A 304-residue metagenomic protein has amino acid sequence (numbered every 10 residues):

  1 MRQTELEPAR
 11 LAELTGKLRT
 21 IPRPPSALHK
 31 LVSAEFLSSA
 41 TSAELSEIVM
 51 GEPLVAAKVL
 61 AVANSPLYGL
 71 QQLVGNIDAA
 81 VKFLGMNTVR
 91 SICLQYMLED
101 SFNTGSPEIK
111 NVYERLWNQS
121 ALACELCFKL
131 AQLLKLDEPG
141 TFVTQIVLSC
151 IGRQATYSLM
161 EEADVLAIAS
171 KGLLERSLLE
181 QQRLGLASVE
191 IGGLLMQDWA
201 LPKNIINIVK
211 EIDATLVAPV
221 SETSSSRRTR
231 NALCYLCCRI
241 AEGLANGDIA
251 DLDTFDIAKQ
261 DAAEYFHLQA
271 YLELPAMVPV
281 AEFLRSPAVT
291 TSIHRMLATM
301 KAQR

Functional and structural regions predicted by a protein language model:
M1-E162, R176-L252, H294-T299: Conserved alpha-helical "signature site" that marks functionally important helical segments or helix/loop junctions
Q3, S225, T254, L272 (+1 more regions): Non-membrane alpha-helical secondary structure
A63, L84, Y96, I212 (+3 more regions): Alpha-helix boundary/capping residues
P139, K203-N207, Y265-F283: Short, surface-exposed acidic
A167-S177: Short glycine/proline- and charge-enriched loop/turn segments that cap or connect secondary-structure elements
C237, I249-A262, F266-L268, E273: Cytosolic terminal low-complexity segments enriched in Ser/Thr and acidic residues
E273-R304: Non-catalytic terminal regions of proteins
